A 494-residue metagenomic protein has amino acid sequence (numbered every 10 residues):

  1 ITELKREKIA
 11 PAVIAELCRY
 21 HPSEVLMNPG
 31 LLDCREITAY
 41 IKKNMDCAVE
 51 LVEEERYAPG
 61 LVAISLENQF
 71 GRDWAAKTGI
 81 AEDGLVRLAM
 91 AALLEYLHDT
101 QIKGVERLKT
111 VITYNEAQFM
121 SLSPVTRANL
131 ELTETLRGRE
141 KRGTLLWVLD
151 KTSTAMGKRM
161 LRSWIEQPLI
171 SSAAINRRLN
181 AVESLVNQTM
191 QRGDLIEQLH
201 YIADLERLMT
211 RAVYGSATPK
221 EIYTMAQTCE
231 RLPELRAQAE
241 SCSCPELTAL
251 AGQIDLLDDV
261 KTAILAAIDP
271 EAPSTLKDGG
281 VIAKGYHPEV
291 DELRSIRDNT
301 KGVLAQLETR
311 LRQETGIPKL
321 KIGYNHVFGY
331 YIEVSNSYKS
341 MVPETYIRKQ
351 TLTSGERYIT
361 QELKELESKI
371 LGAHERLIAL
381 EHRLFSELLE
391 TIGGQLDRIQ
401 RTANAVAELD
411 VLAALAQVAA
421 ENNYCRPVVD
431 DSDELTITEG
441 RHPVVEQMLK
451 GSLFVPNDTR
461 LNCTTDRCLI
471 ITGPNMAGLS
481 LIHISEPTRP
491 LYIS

Functional and structural regions predicted by a protein language model:
I1-S184, G193, H200, D204-V213 (+2 more regions): Charged catalytic and DNA/RNA-contacting regions of genome-maintenance and nucleic-acid-processing enzymes
D83, G138, S153-T154, R159-W164 (+3 more regions): ATPase nucleotide-binding head domains, primarily ABC-like/P-loop NTPase cores
Y214, T218, T228-R231, A249 (+3 more regions): Charged, surface-exposed helical/loop "interaction arms" that form contiguous linear patches used for dimerization
L235, V260-A263, A267, Y330-Y346: Cytosolic, long alpha-helical scaffolding segments
G302-I322, H442: Flexible, glycine/threonine-enriched loop-and-boundary segments that flank and lead into catalytic domains of large
L352, E356-E390: Extended, charged coiled-coil "arm/hinge" scaffolds of SMC/Rad50-like chromosome-maintenance ATPases and other large
I482-S494: Single conserved hydrophobic/aromatic residue that forms the stacking wall/gate of nucleotide- or nucleobase-binding
